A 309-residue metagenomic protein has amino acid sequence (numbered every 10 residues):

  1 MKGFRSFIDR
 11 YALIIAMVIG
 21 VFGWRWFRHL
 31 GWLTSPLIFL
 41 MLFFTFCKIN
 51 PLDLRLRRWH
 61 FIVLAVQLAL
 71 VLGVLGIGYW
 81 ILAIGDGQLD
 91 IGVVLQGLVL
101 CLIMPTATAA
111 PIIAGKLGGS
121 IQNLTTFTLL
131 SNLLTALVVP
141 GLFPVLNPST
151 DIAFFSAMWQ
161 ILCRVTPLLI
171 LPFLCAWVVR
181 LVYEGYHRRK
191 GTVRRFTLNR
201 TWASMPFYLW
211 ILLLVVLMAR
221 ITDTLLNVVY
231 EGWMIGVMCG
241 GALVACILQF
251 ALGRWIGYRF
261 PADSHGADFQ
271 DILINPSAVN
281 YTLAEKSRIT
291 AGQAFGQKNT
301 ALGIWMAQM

Functional and structural regions predicted by a protein language model:
M1-M309: Alpha-helical transmembrane segments of multi-pass small-molecule/ion transporters
